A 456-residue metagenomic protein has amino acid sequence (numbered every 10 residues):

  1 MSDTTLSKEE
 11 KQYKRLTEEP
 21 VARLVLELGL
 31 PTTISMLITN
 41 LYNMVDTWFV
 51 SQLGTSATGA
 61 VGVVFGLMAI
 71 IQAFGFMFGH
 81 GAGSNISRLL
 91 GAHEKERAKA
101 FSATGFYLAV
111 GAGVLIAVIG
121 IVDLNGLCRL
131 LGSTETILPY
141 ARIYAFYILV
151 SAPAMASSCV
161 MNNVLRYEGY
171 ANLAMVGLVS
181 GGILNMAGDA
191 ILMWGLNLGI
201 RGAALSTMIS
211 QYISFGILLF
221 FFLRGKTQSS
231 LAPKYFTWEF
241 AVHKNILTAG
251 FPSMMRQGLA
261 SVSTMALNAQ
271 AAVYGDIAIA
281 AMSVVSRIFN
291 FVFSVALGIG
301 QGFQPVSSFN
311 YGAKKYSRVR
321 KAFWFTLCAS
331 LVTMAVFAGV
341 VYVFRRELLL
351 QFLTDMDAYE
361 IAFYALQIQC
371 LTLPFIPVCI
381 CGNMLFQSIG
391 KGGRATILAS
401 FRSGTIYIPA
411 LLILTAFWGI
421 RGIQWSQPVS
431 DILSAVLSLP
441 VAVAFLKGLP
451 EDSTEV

Functional and structural regions predicted by a protein language model:
M1-G29, I86-P153, G195-F251, S307-T372 (+1 more regions): Short alpha-helical transmembrane segments in multi-pass integral membrane proteins
L16-W48, Q52-L53, A69-G81, N85 (+6 more regions): N-terminal transmembrane alpha-helices
L26-D46, Y147, S158, G181 (+5 more regions): Transmembrane helical elements of multi-pass membrane transporters/channels
L37, L41-G59, C128-E135, I191-L198 (+5 more regions): Helix-terminus/linker motif at the lipid-water interface of multi-pass membrane proteins
F49-A69, E135-I143, I200-A203, V242-A249 (+4 more regions): Interfacial/gating helices of multi-pass transporter permease domains
T58-V118, M155-A174, A281-V343, I376-L398: Small-residue-rich hydrophobic transmembrane alpha-helices
I70-A73, N185-D189, F215-L219, F291-S294 (+3 more regions): Hydrophobic transmembrane alpha-helices of multi-pass small-molecule transporters
G79, Y147-R166, A174-G182, A203-G216 (+4 more regions): Short runs within selected transmembrane alpha-helices of multi-pass transporters and secretion channels
